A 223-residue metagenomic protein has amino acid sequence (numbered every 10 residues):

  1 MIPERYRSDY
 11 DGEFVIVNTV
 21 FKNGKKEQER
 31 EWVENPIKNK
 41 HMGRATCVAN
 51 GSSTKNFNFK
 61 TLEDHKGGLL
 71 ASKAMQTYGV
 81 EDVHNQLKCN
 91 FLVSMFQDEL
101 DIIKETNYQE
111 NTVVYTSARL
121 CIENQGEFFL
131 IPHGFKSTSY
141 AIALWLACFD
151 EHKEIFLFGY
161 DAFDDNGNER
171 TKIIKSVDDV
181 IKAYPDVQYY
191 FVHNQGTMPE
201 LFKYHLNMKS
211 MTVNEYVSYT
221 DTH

Functional and structural regions predicted by a protein language model:
M1-H223: Metal-ion/cofactor- or nucleotide/acyl-coenzyme-handling active-site neighborhoods
